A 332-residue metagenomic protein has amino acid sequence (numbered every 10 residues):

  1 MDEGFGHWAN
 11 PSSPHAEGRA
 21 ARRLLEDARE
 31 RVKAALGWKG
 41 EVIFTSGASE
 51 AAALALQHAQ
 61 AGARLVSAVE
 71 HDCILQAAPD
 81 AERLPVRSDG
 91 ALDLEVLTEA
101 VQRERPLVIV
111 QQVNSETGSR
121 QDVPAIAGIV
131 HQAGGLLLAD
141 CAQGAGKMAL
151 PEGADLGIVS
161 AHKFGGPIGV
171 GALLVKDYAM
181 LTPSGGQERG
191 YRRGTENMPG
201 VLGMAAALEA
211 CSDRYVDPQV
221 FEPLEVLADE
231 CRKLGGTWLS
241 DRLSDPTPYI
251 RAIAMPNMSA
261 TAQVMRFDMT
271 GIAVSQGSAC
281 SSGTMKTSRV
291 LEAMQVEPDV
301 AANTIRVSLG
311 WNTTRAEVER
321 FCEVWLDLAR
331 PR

Functional and structural regions predicted by a protein language model:
M1-R332: Pyridoxal 5′-phosphate
